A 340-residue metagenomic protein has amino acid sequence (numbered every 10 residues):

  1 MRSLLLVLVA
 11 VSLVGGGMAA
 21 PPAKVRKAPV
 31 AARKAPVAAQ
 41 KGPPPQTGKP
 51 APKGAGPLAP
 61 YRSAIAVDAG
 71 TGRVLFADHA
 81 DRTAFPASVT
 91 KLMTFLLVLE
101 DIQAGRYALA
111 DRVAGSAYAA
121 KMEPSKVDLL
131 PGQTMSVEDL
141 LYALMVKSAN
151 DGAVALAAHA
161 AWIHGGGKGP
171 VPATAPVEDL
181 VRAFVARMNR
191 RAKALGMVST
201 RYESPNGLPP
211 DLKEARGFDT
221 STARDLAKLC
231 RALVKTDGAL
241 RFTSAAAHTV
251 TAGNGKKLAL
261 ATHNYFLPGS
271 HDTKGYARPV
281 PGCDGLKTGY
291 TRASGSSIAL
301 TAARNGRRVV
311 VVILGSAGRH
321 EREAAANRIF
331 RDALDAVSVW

Functional and structural regions predicted by a protein language model:
M1-A20: Sec-dependent N-terminal signal peptides
A20-V89, E100-A110, V181-V185: Beta-lactamase-like hydrolase cores
P21-R26, R33, K41, G48-P52 (+3 more regions): Penicillin-recognizing serine hydrolase domain
G72, V89-V98, V113, L144 (+5 more regions): Residue-level preference for non-acidic, small/hydrophobic
A77-S88, L96-L97, S125-K126, V280-T288 (+1 more regions): N-terminal post-signal-peptidase region of extra-cytosolic proteins
E100-Y118, A239-A245: Short, well-structured active-site flanking segments
L109, A114-A117, M122, K147-S148 (+1 more regions): Peptidoglycan glycan-strand catalytic modules in the bacterial/periplasmic cell-wall system
A119-V146: Signal peptide-directed extracytoplasmic domains
